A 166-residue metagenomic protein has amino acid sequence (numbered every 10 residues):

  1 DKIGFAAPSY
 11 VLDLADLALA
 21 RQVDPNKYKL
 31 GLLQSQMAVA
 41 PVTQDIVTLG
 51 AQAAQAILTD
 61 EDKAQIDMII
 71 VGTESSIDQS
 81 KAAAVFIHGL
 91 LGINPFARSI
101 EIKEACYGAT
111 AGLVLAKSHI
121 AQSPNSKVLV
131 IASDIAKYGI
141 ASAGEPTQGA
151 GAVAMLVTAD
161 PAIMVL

Functional and structural regions predicted by a protein language model:
D1, A64-D67, N94-A97, Q122-V128 (+2 more regions): Short coil/turn connectors at secondary-structure junctions
D1-Q44, A51, S142-L166: Condensing-enzyme catalytic core mediating Claisen C-C bond formation in acyl metabolism
V11-L12, S80-A82, L113-V114, G139-G144: Short acidic, glycine/serine/threonine-rich loops at helix termini
Q22, D60-D62, G92-I93: Glycine-centered helix-boundary capping/hinge motifs
K29-L33, M37-T48, E74-K127, S133: Conserved catalytic cysteine-centered active-site region of acyl-thioester-dependent Claisen-condensing enzymes
A53-D67: Phosphate/pyrophosphate-binding loops at sites that engage ATP/ADP/AMP, CoA/4′-phosphopantetheine, polyphosphate
A121-M155: Flexible, glycine-rich active-site loops centered on histidine and acidic residues that chelate a metal or position
